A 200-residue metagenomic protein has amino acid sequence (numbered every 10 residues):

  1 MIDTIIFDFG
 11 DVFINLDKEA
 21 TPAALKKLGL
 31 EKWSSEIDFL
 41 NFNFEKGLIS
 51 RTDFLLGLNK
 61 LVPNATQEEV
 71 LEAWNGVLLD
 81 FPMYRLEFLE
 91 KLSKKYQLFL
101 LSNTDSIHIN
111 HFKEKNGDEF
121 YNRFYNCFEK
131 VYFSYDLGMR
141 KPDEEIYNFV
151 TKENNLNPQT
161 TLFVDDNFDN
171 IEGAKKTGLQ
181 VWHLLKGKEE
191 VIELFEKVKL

Functional and structural regions predicted by a protein language model:
M1-D38, K46, T52, K60-N64 (+2 more regions): Active-site neighborhood of HAD-like aspartate-dependent phosphohydrolases
M1-I2, F112-L200: Asp-based, Mg2+/Mn2+-dependent phosphohydrolase catalytic module
V12-F13, K18-A20, T104-H108, L137-M139 (+2 more regions): Short, solvent-exposed loop/turn segments at secondary-structure junctions
F44-E87: Metal-dependent phosphoesterase signature
E69-N116: Substrate-recognition element of Asp-dependent hydrolases with the DxDx(T/V) motif
